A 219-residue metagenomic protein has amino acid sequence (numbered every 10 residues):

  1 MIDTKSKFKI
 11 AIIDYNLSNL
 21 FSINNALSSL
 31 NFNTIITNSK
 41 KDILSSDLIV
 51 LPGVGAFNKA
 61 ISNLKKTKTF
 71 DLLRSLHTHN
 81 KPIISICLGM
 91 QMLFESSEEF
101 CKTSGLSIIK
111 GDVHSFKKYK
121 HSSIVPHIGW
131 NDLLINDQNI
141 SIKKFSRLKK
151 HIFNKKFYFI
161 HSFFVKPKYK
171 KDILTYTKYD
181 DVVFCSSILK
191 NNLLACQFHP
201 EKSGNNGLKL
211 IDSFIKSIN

Functional and structural regions predicted by a protein language model:
I2, N192-N219: Acyltransferase
S6-A11: Extreme N-terminal starter segment of soluble prokaryotic enzymes
T34-S45: Short acidic low-complexity segments
L48, G55-W130, D212: Cysteine-nucleophile active-site neighborhood
V50-P52, A195: Structural motif
S97-D181: Pocket-forming structural segment of enzyme catalytic cores
N154, L189-L193: Beta-strand-turn-beta hairpins that frame and shape the catalytic cleft of phosphate-ester-processing enzymes
V182-L189: Short, surface-exposed beta-strand/loop micro-motifs that present aromatic residues
